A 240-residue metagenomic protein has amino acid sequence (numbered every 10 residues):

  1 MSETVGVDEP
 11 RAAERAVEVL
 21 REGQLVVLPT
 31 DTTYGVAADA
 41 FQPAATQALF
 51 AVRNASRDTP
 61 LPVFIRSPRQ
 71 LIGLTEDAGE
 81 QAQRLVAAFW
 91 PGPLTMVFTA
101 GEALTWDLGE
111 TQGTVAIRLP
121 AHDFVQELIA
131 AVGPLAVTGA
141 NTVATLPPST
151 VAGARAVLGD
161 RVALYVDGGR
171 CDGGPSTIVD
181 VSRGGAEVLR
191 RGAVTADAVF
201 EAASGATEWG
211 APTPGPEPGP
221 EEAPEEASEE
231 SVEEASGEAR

Functional and structural regions predicted by a protein language model:
M1-R240: Active-site-adjacent structural elements in enzyme catalytic cores
